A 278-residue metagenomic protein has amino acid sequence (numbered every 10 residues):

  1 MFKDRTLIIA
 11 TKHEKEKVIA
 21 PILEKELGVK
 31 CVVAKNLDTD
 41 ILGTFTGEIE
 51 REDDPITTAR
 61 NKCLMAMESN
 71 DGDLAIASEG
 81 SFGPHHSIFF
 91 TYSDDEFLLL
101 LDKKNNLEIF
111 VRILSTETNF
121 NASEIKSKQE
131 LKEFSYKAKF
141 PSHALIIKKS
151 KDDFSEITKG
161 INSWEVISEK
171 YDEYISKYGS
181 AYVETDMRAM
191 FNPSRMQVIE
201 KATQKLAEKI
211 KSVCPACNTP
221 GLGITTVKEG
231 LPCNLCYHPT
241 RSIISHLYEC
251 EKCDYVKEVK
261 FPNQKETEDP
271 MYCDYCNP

Functional and structural regions predicted by a protein language model:
F2-L23: N-terminal beta1-alpha1 ligand-phosphate binding loop
K25-L42: N-terminal glycine-rich anion-binding loops that anchor highly charged ligand groups
L37-T58: N-terminal beta-loop-helix "entrance" segment that forms/cooperates in small-molecule cofactor or anionic ligand
A66-H86: Glycine-rich phosphate-binding loop
E96-L101: Short beta-strand scaffold segments in enzyme catalytic cores
E108-A144: Compact, glycine/acidic-enriched structural inserts
S135-T203, E208-V213: Active-site rim beta-loop-alpha module in soluble metabolic enzymes
A202-P278: Cys/His-rich short segments
